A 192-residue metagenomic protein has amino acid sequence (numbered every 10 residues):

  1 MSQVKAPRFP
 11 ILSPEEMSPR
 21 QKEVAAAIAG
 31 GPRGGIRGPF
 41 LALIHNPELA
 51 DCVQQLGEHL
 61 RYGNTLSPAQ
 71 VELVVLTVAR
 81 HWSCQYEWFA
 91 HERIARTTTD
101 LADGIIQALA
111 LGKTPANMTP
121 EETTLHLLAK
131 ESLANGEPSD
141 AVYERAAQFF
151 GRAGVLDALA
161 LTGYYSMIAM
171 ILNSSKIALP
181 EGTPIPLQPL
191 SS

Functional and structural regions predicted by a protein language model:
M1-S192: Hydrophobic alpha-helical segments
